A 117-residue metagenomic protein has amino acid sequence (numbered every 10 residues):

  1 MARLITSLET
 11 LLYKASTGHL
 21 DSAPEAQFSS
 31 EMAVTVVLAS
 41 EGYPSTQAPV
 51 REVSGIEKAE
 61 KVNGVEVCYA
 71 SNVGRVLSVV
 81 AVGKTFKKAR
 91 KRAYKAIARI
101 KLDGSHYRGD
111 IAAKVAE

Functional and structural regions predicted by a protein language model:
M1-G64, C68-A70: Active-site "cap" helix and flanking loop/linker of ATP-utilizing ligase/carboxylase catalytic domains
N72-E117: Generic C-terminus detector
